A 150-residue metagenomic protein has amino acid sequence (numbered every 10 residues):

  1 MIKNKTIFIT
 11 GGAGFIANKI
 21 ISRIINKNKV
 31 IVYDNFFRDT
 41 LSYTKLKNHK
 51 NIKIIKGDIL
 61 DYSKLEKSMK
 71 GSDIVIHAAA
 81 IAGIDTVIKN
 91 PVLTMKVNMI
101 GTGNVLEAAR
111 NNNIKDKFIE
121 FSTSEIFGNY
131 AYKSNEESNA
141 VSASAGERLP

Functional and structural regions predicted by a protein language model:
M1-P150: N-terminal Rossmann-like NAD(P)+-binding domain of SDR-like oxidoreductases, especially those catalyzing
